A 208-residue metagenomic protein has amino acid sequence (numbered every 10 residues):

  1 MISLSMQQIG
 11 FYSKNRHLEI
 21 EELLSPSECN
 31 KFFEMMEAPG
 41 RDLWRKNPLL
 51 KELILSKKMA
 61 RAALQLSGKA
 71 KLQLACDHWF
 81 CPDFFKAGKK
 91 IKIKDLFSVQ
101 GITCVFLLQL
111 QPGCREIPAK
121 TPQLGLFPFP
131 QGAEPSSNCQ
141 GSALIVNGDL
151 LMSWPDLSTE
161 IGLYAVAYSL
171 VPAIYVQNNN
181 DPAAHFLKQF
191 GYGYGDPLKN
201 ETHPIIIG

Functional and structural regions predicted by a protein language model:
M1-L72, N138-C139, D196-G208: N-terminal auxiliary "cap/dimerization" subdomain that precedes the catalytic jelly-roll/cupin core of mononuclear
E19-E21, Q109, I145-N147, A167: Short, well-ordered beta-strand micro-motif
L23, C76-W79, K120, N147-L150: Short, well-ordered beta-to-alpha junction loops that form the rim of enzyme active sites and present histidine/acidic
F33, A143, L150-G208: Non-heme Fe(II)/2-oxoglutarate
W44, K51, H78-F80, V146 (+1 more regions): Tryptophan-centric aromatic hotspots in well-structured domains and transmembrane helices
G68-D83: Active-site cores enriched in adjacent His and Asp/Glu residues with nearby glycine-rich loops that coordinate divalent
D83-A143, P155, I161, L170-P182: Catalytic core of non-heme Fe(II) oxygenases with the double-stranded beta-helix
